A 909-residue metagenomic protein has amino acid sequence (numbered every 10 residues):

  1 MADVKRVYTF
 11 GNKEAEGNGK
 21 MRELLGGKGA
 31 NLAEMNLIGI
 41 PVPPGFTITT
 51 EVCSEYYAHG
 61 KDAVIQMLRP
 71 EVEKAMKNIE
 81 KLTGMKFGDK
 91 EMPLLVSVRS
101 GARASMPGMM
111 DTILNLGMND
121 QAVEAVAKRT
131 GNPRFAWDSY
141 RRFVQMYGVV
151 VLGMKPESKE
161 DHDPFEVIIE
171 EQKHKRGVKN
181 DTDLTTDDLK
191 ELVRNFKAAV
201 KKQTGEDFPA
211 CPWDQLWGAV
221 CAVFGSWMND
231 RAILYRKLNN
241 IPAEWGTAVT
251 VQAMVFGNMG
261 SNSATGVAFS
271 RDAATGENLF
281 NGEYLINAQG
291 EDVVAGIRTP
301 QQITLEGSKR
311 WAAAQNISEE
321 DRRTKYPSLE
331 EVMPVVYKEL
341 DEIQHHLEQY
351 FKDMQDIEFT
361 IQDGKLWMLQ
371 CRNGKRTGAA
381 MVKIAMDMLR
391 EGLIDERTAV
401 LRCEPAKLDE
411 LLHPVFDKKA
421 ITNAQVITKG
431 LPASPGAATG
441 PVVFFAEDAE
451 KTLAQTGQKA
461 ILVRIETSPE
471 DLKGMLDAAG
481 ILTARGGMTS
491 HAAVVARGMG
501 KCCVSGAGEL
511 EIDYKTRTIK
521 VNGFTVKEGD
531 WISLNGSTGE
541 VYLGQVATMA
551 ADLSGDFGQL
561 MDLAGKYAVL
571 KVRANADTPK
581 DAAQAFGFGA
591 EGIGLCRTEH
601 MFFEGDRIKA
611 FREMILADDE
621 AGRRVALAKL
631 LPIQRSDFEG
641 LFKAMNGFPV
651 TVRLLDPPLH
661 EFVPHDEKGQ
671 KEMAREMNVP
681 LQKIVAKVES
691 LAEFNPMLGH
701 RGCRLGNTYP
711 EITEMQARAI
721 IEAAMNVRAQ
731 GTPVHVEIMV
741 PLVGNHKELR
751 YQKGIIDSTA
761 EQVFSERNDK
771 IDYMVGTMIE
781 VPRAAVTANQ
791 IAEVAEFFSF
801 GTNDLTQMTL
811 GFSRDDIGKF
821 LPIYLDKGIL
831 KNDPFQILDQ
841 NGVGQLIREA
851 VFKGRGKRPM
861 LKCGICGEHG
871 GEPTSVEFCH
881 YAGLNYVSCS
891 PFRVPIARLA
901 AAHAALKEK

Functional and structural regions predicted by a protein language model:
M1-A424, Q458-I461, S468-K473, A479 (+10 more regions): Nucleotide/phosphate-binding sheet-loop regions of phosphoryl- and nucleotidyl-transfer enzymes
E14-R22, S434-D477, V843-P859: C-terminal accessory/binding modules appended to enzymatic or scaffolding proteins
I40, K501, L884: Short phosphate-binding/catalytic loops that engage adenosine nucleotides
F46, A484-G486, S505-G508, C596 (+2 more regions): Short beta->alpha connector loops at strand-helix junctions that form conserved, small/polar/Pro-enriched
P70-E73, L238, V400-T452, Q458-I461 (+6 more regions): Long, charged amphipathic helices and adjacent flexible linkers at domain junctions
K77-D89, I519-N522, A729, E761-K770: Short mixed-charge
R99-S100, L553, L563-K909: Conserved alpha/beta-domain cores
K365-W367, I461, S468-L476, G480 (+6 more regions): Glycine-rich phosphate/ribose-binding loops and adjacent secondary-structure elements that form binding surfaces
